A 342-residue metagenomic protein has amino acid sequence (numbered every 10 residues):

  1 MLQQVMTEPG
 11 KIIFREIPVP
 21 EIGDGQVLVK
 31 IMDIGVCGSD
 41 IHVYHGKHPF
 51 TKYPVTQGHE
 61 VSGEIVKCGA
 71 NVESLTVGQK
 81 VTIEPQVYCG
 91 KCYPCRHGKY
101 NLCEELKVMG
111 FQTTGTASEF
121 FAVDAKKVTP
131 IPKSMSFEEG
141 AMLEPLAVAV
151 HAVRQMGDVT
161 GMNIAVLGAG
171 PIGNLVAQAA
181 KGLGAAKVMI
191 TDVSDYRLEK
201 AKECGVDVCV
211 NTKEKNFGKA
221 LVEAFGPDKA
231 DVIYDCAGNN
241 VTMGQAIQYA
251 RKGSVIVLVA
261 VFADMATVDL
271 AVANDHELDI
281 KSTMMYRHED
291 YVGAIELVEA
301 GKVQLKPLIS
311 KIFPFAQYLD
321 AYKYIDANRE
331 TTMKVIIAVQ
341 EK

Functional and structural regions predicted by a protein language model:
Q3, G244-Q248, H288-K342: C-terminal hydrophobic helical "lid"/dimerization subdomain of Rossmann-like NAD(P)H-dependent oxidoreductases
T7, P18-V19, K52-G58, M109-T113: Short Gly/Pro-enriched turn/cap motifs at secondary-structure boundaries
P20-I34, K47-Y93, K127, P132-S134: Glycine-rich beta-strand-centered segment in the early N-terminal region that forms part of a ligand/cofactor-binding
K47, V193-S194, F262, Y286: Residues in the short beta-alpha loop(s) of Rossmann-like NAD(P)-binding domains
C89-L167, K306: NAD(P)H dinucleotide-binding glycine-rich loop of Rossmann-like/cofactor-binding domains, especially the beta1-alpha1
M135-E214, K219: Mid-domain Rossmann-like dinucleotide-binding core that forms the NAD(H)/NADP(H) cofactor-binding site
M156-T160, E199-D279, L319: Glycine-rich cofactor phosphate-binding loops and adjacent beta1-alpha1 units of small-molecule cofactor enzyme domains
